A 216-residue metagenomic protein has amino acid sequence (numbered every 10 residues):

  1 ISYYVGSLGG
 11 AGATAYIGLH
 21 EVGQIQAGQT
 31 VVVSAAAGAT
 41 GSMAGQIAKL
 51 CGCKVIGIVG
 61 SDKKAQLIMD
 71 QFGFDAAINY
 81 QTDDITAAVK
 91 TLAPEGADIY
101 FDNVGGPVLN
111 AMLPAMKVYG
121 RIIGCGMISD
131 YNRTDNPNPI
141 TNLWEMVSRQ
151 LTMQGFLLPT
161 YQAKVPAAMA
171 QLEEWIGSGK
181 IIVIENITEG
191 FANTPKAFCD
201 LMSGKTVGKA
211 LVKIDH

Functional and structural regions predicted by a protein language model:
I1-H216: Terminal helix/beta-alpha structural elements that buttress the NAD(P)+-binding lobe
